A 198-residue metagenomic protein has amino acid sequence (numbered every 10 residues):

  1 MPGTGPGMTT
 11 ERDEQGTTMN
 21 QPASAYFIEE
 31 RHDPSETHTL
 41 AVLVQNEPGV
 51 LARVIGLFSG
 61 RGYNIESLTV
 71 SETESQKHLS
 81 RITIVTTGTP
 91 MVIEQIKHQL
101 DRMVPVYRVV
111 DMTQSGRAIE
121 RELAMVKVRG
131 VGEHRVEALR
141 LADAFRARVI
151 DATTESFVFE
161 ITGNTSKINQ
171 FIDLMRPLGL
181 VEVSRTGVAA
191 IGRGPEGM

Functional and structural regions predicted by a protein language model:
M1-T17: Intrinsic disorder/low-complexity segments
D13-S80, V85-M198: Long, contiguous binding/interaction regions
